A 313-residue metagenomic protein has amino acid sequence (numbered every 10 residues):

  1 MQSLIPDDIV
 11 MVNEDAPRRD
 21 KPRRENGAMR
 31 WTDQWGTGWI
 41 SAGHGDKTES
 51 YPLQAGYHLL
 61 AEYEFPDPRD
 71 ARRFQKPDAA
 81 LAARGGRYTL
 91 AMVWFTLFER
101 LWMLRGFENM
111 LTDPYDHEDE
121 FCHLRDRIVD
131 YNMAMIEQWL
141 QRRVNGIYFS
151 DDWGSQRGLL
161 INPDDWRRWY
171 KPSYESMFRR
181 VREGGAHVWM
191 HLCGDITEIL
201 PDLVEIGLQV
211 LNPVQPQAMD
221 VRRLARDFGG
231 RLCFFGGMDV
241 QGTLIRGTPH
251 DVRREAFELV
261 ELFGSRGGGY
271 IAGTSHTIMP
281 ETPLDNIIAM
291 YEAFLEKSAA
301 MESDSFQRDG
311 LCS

Functional and structural regions predicted by a protein language model:
M1-K21: Segments that shape or occlude catalytic/ligand-binding pockets
E25-N26: N-proximal, low-complexity, solvent-exposed accessory regions that precede a main structured/catalytic
D33: Short, acidic, Ser/Thr-enriched surface-loop or helix-capping motifs
S41, G45, H58-S313: Active-site loop segments of alpha/beta catalytic cores
K47-Y57: A subset of solvent-exposed loop/turn segments in beta-rich extracellular surface proteins, enriched in glycine
